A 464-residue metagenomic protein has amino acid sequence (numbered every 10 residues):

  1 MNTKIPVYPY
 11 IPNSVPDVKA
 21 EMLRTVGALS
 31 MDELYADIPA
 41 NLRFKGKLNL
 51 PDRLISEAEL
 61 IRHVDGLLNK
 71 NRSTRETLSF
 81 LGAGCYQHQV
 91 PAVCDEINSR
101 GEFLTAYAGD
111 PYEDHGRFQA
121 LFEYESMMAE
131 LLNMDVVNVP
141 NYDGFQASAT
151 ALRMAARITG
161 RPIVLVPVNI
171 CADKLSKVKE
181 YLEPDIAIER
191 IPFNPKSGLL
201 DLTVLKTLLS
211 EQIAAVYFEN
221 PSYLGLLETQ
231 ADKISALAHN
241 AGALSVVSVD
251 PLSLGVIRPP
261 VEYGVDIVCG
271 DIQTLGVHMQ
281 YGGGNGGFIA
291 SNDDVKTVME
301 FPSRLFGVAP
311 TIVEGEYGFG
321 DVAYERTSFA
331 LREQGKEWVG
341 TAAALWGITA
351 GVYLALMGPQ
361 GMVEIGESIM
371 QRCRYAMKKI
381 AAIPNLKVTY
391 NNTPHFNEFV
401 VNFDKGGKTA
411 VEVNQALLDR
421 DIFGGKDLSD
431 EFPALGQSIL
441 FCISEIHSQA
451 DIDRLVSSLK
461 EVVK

Functional and structural regions predicted by a protein language model:
M1-V15, M22, I312-G315: Charged, compositionally biased N-terminal leader segments and the immediate start of the first structured element
Y8-P12, R24, L50-L54, D114 (+14 more regions): Hydrophobic alpha-helical scaffolding
Y10-I11, Q146-G318, V401, G407 (+6 more regions): Conserved PLP-enzyme active-site core in the AAT-like
L29-L42, V265-G270: TRNA-binding/sensing appendages of the translation machinery
A36-E123: N-terminal entrance/gating region of PLP-dependent enzymes' catalytic architecture
P111-E113, A129-A149: Short loop-beta-helix segment that forms the pyridoxal 5′-phosphate
L275-P384, T389-N392: Active-site C-terminal subdomain of aminotransferase-like
Q360-R454: Conserved C-terminal alpha-helix-loop-beta "cap" of PLP-dependent enzymes that closes/shapes the active-site mouth
